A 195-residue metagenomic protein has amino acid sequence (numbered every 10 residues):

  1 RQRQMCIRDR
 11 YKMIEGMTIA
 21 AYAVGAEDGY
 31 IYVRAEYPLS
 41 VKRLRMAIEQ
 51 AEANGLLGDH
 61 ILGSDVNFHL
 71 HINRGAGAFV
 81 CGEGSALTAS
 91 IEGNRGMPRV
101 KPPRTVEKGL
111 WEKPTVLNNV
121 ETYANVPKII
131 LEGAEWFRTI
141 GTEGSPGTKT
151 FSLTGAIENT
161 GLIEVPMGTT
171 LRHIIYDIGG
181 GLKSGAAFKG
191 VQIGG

Functional and structural regions predicted by a protein language model:
Q2-I7: Short, small-residue-biased leader/transition segments that mark boundaries at the very start of proteins
D9-A23: Histidine-anchored nucleotide/phosphate-binding helix
G16-A20, M167-S184: Short amphipathic, charge-patterned alpha-helical segments
V24-Y30, A156-N159: Short, surface-exposed connector motifs at secondary-structure boundaries
A26, P38-L39: Metallocofactor- and cofactor-centric catalytic cores in central/energy metabolism, strongly enriched
D28-A35, V191-I193: Short internal beta-strands
V41-M167, G179: Hydrophobic alpha-helical positions that pack around
G180-G195: Short loop-to-beta-strand transition segments
